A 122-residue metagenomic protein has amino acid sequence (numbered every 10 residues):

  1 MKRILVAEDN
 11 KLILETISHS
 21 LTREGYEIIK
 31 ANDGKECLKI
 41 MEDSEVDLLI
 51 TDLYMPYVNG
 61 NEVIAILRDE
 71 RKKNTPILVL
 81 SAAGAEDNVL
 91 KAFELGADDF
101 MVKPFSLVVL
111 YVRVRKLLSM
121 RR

Functional and structural regions predicted by a protein language model:
E15-R23: Charged docking surfaces used in two-component/phosphorelay signaling
G25-N32, I40: Short hydrophobic/Thr-rich beta-strand motif most characteristic of the beta2 strand and flanking loop of CheY-like
S44-I50: Active-site beta3 strand of CheY-like receiver
M55: Receiver (REC) domain active-site loop signature in two-component systems and cognate sites in sensor histidine kinases
F105-R115: C-terminal output helix
